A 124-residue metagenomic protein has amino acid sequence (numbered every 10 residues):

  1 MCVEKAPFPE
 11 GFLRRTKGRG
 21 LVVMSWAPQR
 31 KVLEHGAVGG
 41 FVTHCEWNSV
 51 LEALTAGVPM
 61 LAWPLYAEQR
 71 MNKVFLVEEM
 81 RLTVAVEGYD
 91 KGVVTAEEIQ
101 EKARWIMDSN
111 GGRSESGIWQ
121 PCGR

Functional and structural regions predicted by a protein language model:
M1-R124: Catalytic core of nucleotide-sugar-dependent glycosyltransferases
